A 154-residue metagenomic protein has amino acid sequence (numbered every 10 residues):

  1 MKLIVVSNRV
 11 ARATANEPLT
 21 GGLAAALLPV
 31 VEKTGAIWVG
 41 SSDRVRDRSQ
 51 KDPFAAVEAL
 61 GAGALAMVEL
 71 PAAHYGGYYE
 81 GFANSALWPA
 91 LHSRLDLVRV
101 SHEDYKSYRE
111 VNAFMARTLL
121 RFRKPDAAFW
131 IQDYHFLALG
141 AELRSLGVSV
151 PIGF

Functional and structural regions predicted by a protein language model:
M1-H74: N-terminal low-complexity, Ser/Thr- and acidic-residue-enriched intrinsically disordered segments
M1-V5, P89-S93, G147: A broad, low-specificity signal for short, low-complexity segments enriched in glycine/proline and polar/charged
I4-S7, F129-W130, S145-F154: Active-site proximal beta-strand in glycosyltransferases
S7-V10, A15, L119, D126-I131: PLD-like (HKD) phosphodiesterase/transphosphatidyltransferase domain
P29-I37, R123-P125, L146-V148: Short, solvent-exposed loop/edge-beta patches enriched in aromatic
H74-A128: Conserved nucleotide-sugar donor-binding subdomain of glycosyltransferases
D133-F136: Short His-centered aromatic/hydrophobic patch
A138-L143: A short acidic, amphipathic alpha-helical/loop segment
